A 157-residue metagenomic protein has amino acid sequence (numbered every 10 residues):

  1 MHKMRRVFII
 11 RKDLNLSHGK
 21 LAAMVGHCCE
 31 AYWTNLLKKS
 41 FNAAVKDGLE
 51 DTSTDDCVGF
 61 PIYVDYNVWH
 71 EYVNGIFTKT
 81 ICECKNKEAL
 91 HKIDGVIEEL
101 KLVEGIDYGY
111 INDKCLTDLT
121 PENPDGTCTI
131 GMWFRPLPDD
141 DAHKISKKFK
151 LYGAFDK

Functional and structural regions predicted by a protein language model:
M1-K157: Positively charged, small/polar-rich N-terminal and surface patches that mediate targeting and assembly and bind
